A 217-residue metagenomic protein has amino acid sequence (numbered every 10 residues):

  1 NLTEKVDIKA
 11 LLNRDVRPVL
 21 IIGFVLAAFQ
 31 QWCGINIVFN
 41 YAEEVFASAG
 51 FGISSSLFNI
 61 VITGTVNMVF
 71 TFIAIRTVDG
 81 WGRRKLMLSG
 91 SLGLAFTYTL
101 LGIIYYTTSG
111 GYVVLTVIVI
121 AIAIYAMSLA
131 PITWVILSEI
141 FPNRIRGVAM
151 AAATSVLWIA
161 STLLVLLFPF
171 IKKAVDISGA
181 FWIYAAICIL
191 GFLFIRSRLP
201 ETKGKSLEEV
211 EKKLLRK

Functional and structural regions predicted by a protein language model:
L2-K217: Alpha-helical transmembrane bundle of multi-pass membrane proteins
